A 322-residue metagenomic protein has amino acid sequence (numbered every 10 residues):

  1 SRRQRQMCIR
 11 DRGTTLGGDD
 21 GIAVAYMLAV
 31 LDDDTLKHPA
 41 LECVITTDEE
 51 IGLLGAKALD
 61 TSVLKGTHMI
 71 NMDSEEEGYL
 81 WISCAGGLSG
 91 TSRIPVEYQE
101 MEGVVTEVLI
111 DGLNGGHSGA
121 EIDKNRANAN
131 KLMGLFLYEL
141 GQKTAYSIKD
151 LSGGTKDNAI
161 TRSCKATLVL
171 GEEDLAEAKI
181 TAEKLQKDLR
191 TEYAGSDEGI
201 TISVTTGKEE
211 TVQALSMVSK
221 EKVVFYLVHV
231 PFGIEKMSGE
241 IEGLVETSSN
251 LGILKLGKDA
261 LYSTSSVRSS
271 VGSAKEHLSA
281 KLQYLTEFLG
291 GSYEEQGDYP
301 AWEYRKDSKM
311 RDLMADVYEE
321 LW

Functional and structural regions predicted by a protein language model:
S1-I9: Single conserved hydrophobic/aromatic residue that forms the stacking wall/gate of nucleotide- or nucleobase-binding
R10-E50, T106-I110, H117-L140, L251: Alpha-helical metal-binding/catalytic segments enriched in His/Glu/Asp
T14-M101, K149, S238-E242, E246: Acidic/histidine-rich catalytic neighborhood of metal-dependent amide-processing enzymes
T61-A129, Q186-R190, S248, A260 (+1 more regions): Metal-dependent peptidase/peptidase-like ectodomains
Q99-G103, I122-S152, E172-S248, L282-Y284: Acidic-enriched catalytic cores of C-N bond-cleaving enzymes acting on peptides and small amides
I110, L168-E172, S265-S269: Short beta-strand-to-loop capping motifs
G119, K149-T161: A structural signal for small-residue-enriched, beta-sheet-centric alpha/beta enzyme cores and oligomeric scaffold folds
T205-N250, K255-K258, G272-H277, S292-W322: An extended, acidic, His-containing surface patch that forms the Zn2+-binding/catalytic region of metallohydrolases
